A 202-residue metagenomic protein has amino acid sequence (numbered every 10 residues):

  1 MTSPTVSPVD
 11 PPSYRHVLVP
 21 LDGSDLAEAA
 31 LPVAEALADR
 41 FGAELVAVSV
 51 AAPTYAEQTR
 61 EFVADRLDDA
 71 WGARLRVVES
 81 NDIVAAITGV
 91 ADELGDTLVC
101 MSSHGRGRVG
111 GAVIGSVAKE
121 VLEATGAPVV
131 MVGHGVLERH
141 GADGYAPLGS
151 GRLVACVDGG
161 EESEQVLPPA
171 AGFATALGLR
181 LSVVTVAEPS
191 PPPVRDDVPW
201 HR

Functional and structural regions predicted by a protein language model:
M1-E28, L98, S103, E123-P168 (+2 more regions): Intrinsically disordered or low-complexity boundary/linker segments at protein termini and domain junctions
M1-P12, L26, A52-T54, D68-V99 (+2 more regions): Structural beta-alpha unit
P11, H16, G23-R40, A47 (+1 more regions): An N-terminus-focused feature that recognizes amino-terminal "leader" regions
H16, G42-V46, R152, G178-S182: Residues at the starts of beta-strands that form the adenosine-phosphate
L21, P32-A36, V46-A47, L67-D69 (+5 more regions): Long compositionally biased, domain-poor regions of proteins
L37, A43-E44, W71, D96 (+2 more regions): Short glycine/serine/threonine/alanine-rich loop segments
F41, V117, A124-G126: Short, structured coil segments at secondary-structure junctions
V109-V113: Glycine/threonine-rich flexible loop motifs
